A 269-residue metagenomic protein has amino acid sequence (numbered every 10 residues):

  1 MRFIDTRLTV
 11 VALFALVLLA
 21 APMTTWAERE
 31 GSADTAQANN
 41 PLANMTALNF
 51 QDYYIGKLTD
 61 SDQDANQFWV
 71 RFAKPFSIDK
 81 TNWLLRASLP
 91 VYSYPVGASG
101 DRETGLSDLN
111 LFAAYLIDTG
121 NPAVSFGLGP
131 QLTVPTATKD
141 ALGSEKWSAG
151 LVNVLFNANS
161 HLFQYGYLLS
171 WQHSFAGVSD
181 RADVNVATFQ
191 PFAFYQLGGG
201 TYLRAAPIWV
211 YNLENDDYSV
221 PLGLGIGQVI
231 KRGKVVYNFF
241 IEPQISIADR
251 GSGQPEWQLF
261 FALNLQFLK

Functional and structural regions predicted by a protein language model:
M1-T35: Cleavable N-terminal export/targeting peptides
A27-K269: Transmembrane beta-barrel domains of Gram-negative outer membranes and organellar outer membranes
